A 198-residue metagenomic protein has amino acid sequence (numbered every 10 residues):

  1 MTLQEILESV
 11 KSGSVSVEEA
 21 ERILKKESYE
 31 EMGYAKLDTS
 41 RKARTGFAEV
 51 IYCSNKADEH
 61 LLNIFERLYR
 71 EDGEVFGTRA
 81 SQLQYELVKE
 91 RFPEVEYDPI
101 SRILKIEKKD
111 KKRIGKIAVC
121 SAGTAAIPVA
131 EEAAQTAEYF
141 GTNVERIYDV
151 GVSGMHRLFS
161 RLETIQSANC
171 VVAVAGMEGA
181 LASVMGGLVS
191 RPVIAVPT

Functional and structural regions predicted by a protein language model:
M1-S81, Y85-E86, E90-R91, V95: Long amphipathic alpha-helical segments
V50-I51, K116-A122, V171-A173: Short glycine-rich or small-residue beta-strand-to-loop segments that form or flank ligand, phosphate, metal/Fe-S
N55, A80-Q82, R102, T124 (+3 more regions): Short, ordered loop/turn segments at secondary-structure junctions
E59-L61, A126-E131, M155-H156, A175-V184: Short glycine/serine/threonine-rich phosphate/pyrophosphate-binding segments that cradle anionic phosphate groups
R67-R70, Q82-Q84, L104-K111, A125-A126 (+1 more regions): N-terminal loops that bind phosphate or other acidic moieties and the adjacent beta-alpha structural core
I114-H156: Glycine-rich phosphate/diphosphate-binding loop of Rossmann-like nucleotide-binding domains
R161-T198: Glycine-rich phosphate-binding loop
